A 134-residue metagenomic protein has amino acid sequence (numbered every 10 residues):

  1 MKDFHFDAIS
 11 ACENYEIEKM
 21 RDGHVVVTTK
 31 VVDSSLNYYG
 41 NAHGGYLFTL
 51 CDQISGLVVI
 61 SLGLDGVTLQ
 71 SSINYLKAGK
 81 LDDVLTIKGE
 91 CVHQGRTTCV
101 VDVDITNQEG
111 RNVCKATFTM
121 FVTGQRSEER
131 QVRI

Functional and structural regions predicted by a protein language model:
M1-I134: Terminal targeting signals and extreme-terminal segments of soluble enzymes
